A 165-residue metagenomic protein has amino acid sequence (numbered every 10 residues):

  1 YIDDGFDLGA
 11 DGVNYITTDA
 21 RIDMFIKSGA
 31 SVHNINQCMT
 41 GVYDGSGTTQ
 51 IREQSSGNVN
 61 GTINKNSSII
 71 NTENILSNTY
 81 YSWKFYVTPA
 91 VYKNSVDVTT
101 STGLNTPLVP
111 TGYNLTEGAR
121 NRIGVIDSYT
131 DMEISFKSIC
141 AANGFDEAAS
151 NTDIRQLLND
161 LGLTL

Functional and structural regions predicted by a protein language model:
Y1-I63, A141-N151, L158: Extracellular glycan-recognition modules
T49, N66-T72, V96-S101: Surface-exposed loop/edge segments in extracytoplasmic proteins
I51-Q54, N64, Y92, E117-R120 (+1 more regions): Beta-strand-rich, repetitive solenoid scaffolds
G57-Y81: Short, aromatic/His-centered strand-loop micro-motif at the edge of beta-sheets
N58, N74-I75, Y92-K93, R120-R122 (+3 more regions): Long non-globular sequence segments
E73-V96: Localized edge beta-strand/strand-to-loop motifs within extracellular or lumenal beta-rich domains
K93-L115: Short, solvent-exposed beta-strand-to-loop segments that form ligand-recognition rims of beta-rich domains
P110-S135, G144: Extracellular glycan-interaction patches encoded by glycine-rich segments
